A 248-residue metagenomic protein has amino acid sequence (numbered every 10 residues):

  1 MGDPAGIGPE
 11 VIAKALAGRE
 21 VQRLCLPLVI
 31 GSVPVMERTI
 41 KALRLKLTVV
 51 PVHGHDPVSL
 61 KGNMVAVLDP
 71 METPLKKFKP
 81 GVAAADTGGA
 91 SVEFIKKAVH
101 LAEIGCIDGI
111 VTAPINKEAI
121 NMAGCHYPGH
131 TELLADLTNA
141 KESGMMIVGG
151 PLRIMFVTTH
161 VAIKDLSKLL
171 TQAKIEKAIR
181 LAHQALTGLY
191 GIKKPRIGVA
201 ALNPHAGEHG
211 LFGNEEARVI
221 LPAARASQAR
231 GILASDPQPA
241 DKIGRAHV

Functional and structural regions predicted by a protein language model:
M1-H130, A173-H247: Contiguous, glycine/small-aliphatic-enriched amphipathic segments in soluble metabolic enzymes
K61, E142, G150-R153, K193: A generic structural signal for well-ordered coil/turn residues at beta-strand boundaries that shape enzyme active-site
A66-V67, S143-M145, I154: Conserved beta-strand scaffold positions in the cores of enzyme catalytic domains, especially in NTP/NDP-utilizing
A135-G149: FAD-binding core/adjacent interface of flavoenzyme oxidoreductases
I147-K177: Ligand-binding beta-strand-loop-alpha-helix segment within the catalytic cores of soluble metabolic enzymes
